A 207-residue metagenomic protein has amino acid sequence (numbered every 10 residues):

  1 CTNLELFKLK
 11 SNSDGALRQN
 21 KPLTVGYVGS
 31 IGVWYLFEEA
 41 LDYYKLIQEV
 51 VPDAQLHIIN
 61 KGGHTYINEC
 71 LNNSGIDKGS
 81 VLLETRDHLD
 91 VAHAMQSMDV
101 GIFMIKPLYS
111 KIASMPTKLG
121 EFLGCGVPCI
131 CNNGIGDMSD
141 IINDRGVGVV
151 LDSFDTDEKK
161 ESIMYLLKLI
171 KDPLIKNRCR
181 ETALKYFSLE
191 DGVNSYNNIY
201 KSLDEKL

Functional and structural regions predicted by a protein language model:
C1, Y27-V33, N60-K61, E84-T85 (+1 more regions): Conserved donor-binding loops in enzymes that form glycosidic bonds
C1-K8: Short beta-strand->alpha-helix junction loop in the catalytic core of nucleotide-activated group-transfer enzymes
K8-T24, Q48-E49: Nucleotide-sugar donor-binding and catalytic loop/hinge architecture of NDP-sugar-dependent glycosyltransferases
L17-Y44, H57: Conserved donor-binding/catalytic core segment of Leloir-type glycosyltransferases
P22, N60, T65-M95, V100: Nucleotide-activated donor-binding/catalytic signature segment of Leloir-type glycosyltransferases, i.e., the conserved
Y35, E84-T85, L89-A94, G101-G120 (+1 more regions): Nucleotide-sugar-dependent
S139-Y165: Change "using UDP/GDP/dTDP sugars" to "using nucleotide sugars
F154-D157, I170-S202: A charged, aromatic-enriched C-terminal amphipathic alpha-helix characteristic of glycosyltransferases across folds
